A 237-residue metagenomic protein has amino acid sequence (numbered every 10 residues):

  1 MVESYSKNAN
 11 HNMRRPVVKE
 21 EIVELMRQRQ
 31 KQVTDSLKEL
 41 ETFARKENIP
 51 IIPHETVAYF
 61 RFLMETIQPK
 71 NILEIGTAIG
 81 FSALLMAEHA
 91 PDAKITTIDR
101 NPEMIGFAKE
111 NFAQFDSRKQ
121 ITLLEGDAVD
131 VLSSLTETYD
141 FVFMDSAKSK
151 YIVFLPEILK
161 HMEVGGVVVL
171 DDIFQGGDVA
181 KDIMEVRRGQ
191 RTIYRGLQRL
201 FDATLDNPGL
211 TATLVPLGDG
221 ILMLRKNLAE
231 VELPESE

Functional and structural regions predicted by a protein language model:
M1-F143, K148-V169, I173-E237: A short alpha-helical cap/connector motif
